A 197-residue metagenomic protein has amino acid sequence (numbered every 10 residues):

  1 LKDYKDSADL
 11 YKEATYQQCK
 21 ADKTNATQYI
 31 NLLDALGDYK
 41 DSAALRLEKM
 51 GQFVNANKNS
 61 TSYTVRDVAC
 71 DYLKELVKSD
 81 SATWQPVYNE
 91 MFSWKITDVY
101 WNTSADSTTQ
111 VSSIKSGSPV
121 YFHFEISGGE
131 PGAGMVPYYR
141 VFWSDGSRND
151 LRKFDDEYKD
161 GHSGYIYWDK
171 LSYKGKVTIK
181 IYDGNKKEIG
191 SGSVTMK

Functional and structural regions predicted by a protein language model:
L1-L10, L33-L45, Y63, L73-M91: Short solvent-exposed coil/turn linkers within tandem alpha-helical repeat scaffolds
D9-K20, L47-V54: Alpha-helical tetratricopeptide repeat
N89-V120: Short, compositionally biased P/S/T/A/G/V-rich stretches that sit at domain boundaries
I114, S127-M135: A short beta-turn/strand-edge loop motif at beta-sheet boundaries
P119-G128: Short edge beta-strand/loop segments characteristic of extracellular beta-sandwich folds
Y139-W143, I181: Conserved aromatic beta-strand anchor motif in extracellular beta-sandwich/beta-rich domains
R148-N185, I189: Short, solvent-exposed, Trp/other aromatic-anchored flexible loops in extracytoplasmic proteins
E188-M196: Edge beta-strands of extracellular beta-sandwich domains
